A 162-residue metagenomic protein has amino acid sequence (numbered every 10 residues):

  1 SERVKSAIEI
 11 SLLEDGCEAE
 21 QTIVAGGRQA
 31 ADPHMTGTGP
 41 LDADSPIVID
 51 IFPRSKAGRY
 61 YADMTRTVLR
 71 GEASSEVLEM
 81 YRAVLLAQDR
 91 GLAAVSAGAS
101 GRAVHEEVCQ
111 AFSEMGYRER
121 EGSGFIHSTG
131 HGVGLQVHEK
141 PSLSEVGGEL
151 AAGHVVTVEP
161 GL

Functional and structural regions predicted by a protein language model:
S1-L162: Active-site neighborhoods and metal-handling regions in enzymes and metal-associated proteins
